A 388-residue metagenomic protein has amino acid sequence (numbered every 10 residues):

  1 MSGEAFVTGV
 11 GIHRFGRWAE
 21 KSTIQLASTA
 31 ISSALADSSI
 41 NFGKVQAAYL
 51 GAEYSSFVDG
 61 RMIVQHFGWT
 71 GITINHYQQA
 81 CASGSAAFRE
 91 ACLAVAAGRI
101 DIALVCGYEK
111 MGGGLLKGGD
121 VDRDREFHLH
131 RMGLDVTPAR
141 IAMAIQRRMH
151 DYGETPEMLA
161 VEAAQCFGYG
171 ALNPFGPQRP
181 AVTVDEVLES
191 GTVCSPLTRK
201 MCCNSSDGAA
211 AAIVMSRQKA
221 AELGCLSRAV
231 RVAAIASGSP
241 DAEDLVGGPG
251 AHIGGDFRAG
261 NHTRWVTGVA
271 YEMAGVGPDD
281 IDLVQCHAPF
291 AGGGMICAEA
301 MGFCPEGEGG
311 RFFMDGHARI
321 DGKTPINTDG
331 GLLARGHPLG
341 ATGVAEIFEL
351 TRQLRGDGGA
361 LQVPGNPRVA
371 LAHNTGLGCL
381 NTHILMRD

Functional and structural regions predicted by a protein language model:
M1-A82, R148-E157, Q178, T183 (+5 more regions): Conserved active-site "lid/cap" helical segment
M1-K21, V161, T192-W265, V269 (+5 more regions): Condensing-enzyme catalytic core mediating Claisen C-C bond formation in acyl metabolism
S2-G3, G51-C106, K110-R140, Q178-N204 (+3 more regions): Conserved catalytic cysteine-centered active-site region of acyl-thioester-dependent Claisen-condensing enzymes
A36-I40, Q65-W69, L93-D101, H150-E157 (+9 more regions): Generic secondary-structure signature for well-ordered alpha-helical cores
F42-G51, T73-Q79, A103-G107, E157-Q165 (+5 more regions): Beta-strand segments within the central parallel beta-sheet cores of soluble alpha/beta enzyme folds
Y54-V64, A242-G248, A288-R311, P338-G340 (+1 more regions): Short glycine/threonine-rich loop-to-helix capping motif typified by GTGT followed within a few residues by an Asp-Pro
Q78-E109, P138-L172, A212-K219, R335-G358: Active-site-proximal alpha-helical scaffold in enzymes
H252-R311, P325-N327, A341, F348: C-terminal catalytic subdomain
